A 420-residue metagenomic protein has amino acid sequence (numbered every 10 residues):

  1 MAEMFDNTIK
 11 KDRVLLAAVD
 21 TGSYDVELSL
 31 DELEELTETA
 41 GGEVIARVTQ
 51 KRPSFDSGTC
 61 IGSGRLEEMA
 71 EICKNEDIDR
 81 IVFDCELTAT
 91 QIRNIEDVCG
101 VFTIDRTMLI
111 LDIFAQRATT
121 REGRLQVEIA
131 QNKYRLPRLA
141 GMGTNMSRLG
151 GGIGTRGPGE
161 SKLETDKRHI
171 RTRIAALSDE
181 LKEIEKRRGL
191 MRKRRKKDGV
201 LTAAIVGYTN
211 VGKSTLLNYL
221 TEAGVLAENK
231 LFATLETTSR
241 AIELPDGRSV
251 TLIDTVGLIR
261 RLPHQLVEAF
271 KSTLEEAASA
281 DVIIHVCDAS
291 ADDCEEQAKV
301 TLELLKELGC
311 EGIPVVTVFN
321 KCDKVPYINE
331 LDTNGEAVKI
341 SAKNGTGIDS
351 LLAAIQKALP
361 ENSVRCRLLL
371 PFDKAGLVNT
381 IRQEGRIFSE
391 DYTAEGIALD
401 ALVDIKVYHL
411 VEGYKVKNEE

Functional and structural regions predicted by a protein language model:
M1-L111, E419: N-terminal accessory targeting/assembly segments
T8-K11, R148-V267, K271-A278: Conserved G1/Walker A P-loop phosphate-binding module
L16-D20, R47-Q50, D84, H285-D288 (+3 more regions): Conserved beta-strand segments of the P-loop GTPase G domain that flank and frequently precede/overlap
D20-D25, F55-T59, R117-E122, S161-K162 (+4 more regions): Flexible beta-alpha connector loops of hexameric P-loop NTPases
D20-Y24, R52-S54, E86-A89, M108-L111 (+6 more regions): Conserved nucleotide-binding/hydrolysis micro-motifs of P-loop NTPases
L28-E38, E43, A70-N75, E86-V101 (+2 more regions): Conserved C-terminal guanine-recognition region of P-loop GTPase G domains, centered on the G4
G100-G151, P158, E311-V316, K321-F372 (+1 more regions): Canonical P-loop GTPase G-domain recognition
N362-E420: NTP-binding/hydrolysis catalytic cores, primarily Walker-type P-loop NTPases
